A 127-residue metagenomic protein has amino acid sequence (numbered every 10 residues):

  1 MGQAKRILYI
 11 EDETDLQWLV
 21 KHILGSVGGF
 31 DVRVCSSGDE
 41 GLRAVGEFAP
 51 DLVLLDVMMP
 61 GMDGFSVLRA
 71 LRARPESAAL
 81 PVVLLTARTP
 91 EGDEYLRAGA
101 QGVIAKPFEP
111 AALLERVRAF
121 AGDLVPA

Functional and structural regions predicted by a protein language model:
T14-R33: Two-component/phosphorelay signaling modules centered on CheY-like receiver
V34-L52: Acidic, metal-coordinating helix/loop segments flanking the phosphotransfer/catalytic sites of two-component signaling
A49-D51, E76-P81: His-Asp phosphorelay/catalytic-motif detector in bacterial-type signaling
D56, T86: Active-site residues of response regulator receiver
M59: Receiver (REC) domain active-site loop signature in two-component systems and cognate sites in sensor histidine kinases
Q101: Short, glycine/charged-rich "phosphate-handling" switch motifs in NTP-dependent and phosphotransfer domains
F108-A119: C-terminal output helix
